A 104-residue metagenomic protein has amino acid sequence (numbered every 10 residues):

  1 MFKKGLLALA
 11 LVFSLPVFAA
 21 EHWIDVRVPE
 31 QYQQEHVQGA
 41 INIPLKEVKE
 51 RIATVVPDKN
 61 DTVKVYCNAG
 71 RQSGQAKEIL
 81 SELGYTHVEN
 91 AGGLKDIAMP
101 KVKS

Functional and structural regions predicted by a protein language model:
M1-K4: Positively charged n-region of N-terminal signal peptides that target proteins for export
L7: Nucleotide/phosphate-binding catalytic cleft detector across ATP-hydrolyzing and phosphate-transferring enzymes
L11: Catalytic His-Asp segment of secreted/periplasmic serine-dependent ester chemistry enzymes
S14-P16: N-terminal signal peptide c-region/cleavage motif recognized by signal peptidases
E21-H22, V26-T62, R71-S104: Rhodanese-like catalytic fold shared by cysteine-dependent sulfurtransferases and DSP/PTP-type phosphatases
Y66: Short, surface-exposed ligand- or partner-binding patches at beta-edge/loop junctions that are enriched in aromatics
